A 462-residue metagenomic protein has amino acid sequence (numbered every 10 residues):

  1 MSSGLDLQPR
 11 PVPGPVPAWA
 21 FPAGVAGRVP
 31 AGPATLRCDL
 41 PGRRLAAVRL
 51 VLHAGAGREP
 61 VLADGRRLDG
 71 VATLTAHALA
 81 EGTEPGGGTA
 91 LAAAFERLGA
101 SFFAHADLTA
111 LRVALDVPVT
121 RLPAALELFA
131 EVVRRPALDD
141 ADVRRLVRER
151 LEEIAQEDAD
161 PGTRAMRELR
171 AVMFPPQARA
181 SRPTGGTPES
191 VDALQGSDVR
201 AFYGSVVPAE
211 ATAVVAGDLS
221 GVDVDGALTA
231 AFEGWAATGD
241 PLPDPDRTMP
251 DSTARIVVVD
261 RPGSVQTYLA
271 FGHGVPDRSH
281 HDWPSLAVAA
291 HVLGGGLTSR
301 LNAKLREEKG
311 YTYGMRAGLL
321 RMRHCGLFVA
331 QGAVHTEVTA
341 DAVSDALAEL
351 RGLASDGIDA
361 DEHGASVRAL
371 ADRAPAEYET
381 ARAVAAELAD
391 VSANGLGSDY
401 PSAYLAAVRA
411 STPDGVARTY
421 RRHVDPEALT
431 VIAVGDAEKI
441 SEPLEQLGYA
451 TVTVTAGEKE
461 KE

Functional and structural regions predicted by a protein language model:
M1-V12, A90-P241, E308-G310, G314-E462: Charge-rich, well-structured scaffold segments of protease-associated domains
S2-A47: N- or domain-start disorder-to-order transition segments that initiate the globular core
L7-P9, P13-W19, V48-A54, L62 (+10 more regions): Extracytoplasmic/periplasmic mature domains of Sec-exported, cell-envelope-associated bacterial proteins
A26-G27, A34-D39, R200-Y203, A254-D260 (+1 more regions): Short, surface-exposed beta-strand/loop micro-motifs that present aromatic residues
V29, G42, V206-V207, P262 (+1 more regions): Extracellular/periplasmic catalytic domains that process cell-envelope and extracellular macromolecules
T35-A56, V61, R67-V71, D240-T298 (+1 more regions): His/Glu-based metal-binding/catalytic segments typifying zinc-dependent metallopeptidases
R49-V119, R182, G295-Y311: M16/MPP (pitrilysin/insulinase) zinc-metallopeptidase core fold and M16-derived inactive scaffolds
T229, R247-T248, A303-K304: Short, conserved active-site entrance elements at the starts or edges of catalytic domains
